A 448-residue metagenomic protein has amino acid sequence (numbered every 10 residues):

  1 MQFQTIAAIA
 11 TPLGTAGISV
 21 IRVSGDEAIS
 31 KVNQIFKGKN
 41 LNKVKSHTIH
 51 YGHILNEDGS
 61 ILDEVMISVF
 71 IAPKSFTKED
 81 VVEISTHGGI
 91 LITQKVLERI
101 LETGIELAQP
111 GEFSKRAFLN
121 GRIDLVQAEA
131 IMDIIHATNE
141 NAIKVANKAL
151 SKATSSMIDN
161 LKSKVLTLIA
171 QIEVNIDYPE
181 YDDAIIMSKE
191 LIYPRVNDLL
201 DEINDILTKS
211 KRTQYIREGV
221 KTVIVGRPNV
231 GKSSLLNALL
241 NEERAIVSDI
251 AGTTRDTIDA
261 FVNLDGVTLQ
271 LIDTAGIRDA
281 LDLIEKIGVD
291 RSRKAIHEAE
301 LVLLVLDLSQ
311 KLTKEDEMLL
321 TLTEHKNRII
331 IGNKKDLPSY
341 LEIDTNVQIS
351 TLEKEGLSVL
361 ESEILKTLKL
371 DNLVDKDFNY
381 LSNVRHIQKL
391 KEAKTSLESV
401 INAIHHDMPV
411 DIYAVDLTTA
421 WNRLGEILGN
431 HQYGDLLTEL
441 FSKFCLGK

Functional and structural regions predicted by a protein language model:
M1-K144, K148, K152: A glycine-rich (often HGG/GG-containing) alpha/beta subdomain
Q2-I9, L13, G52-H53, E140-A260 (+2 more regions): C-terminal-of-GTPase-core extension/linker across diverse P-loop GTPases
A16-G17, H47-I49, E298-V302, H325-R328 (+1 more regions): Short glycine-/polar-rich loops that comprise or flank the Walker A/P-loop and associated switch/sensor motifs
Y51-I71, G252-A280, E298-L301: Switch I (G2) and immediately adjacent beta-strands of P-loop GTPase domains
G88, L239, T274, L306-S309: Glycine-rich, N-terminal phosphate-binding loop of Rossmann-like dinucleotide-binding domains
A251, I277, E285-V289: Short alpha-helix of the ABC ATPase nucleotide-binding domain corresponding to the H-loop/switch region
L271, V305, I331: Generic enzyme active-site microenvironment
E285-S309: Inter-motif core of Ras-like GTPase G domains
